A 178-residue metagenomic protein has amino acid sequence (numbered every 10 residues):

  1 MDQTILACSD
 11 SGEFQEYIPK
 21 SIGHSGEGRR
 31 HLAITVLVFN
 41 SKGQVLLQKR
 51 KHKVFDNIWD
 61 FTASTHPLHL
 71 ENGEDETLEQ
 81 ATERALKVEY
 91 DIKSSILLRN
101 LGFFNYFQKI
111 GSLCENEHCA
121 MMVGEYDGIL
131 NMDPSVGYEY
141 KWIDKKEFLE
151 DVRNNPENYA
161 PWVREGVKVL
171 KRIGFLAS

Functional and structural regions predicted by a protein language model:
M1-K42, R50: Acidic, metal-coordinating catalytic segment for phosphate/diphosphate chemistry, firing primarily on the Nudix
S21-S25, F103-K109: Short, solvent-exposed loop/turn elements at beta->coil junctions and helix N-caps that rim active or binding pockets
G23-I34, Q44-R84, V88: Conserved Nudix-box catalytic region and its N-terminal flanking loop in Nudix hydrolases and closely related
V36, N100, A120-G124: A structural signal for short, well-ordered beta-strand segments
W59, A63, N105, L113-S178: Nudix hydrolase/Nudix homology domain
D91-I92, F175: Helix N-cap/coil-helix junction residues
K93-F103: A short coil-to-beta-strand element that immediately follows conserved catalytic motifs
